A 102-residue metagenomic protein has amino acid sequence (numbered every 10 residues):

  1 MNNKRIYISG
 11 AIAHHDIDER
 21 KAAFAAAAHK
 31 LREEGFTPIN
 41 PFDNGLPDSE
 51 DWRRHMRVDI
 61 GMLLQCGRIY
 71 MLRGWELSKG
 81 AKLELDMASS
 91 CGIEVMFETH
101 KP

Functional and structural regions predicted by a protein language model:
M1-P102: Conserved catalytic or regulatory cores that recognize and/or transform ribose-phosphate-containing ligands
